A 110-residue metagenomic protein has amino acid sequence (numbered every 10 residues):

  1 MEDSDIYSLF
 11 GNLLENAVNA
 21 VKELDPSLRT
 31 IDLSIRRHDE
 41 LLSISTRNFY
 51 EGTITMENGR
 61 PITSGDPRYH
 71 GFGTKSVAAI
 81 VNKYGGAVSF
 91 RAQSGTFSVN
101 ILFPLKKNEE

Functional and structural regions predicted by a protein language model:
D3-P26: Conserved ATP-binding N-box helix of the HATPase_c
L28-E40: Short beta-strand/loop element within the Bergerat-fold HATPase_c
L42-F72, E110: Glycine-rich/acidic phosphate-handling loop/turn and adjacent ATP-lid/helix of nucleotide-binding kinase/ATPase domains
N48, I101-K107: C-terminal beta-strand of the catalytic ATP-binding
G52, Q93-N100: Glycine-rich nucleotide-binding loop
K75: Short alpha-helical segment within the catalytic ATP-binding CA
G85-G95: Glycine-rich ATP-binding loops of the HATPase_c
